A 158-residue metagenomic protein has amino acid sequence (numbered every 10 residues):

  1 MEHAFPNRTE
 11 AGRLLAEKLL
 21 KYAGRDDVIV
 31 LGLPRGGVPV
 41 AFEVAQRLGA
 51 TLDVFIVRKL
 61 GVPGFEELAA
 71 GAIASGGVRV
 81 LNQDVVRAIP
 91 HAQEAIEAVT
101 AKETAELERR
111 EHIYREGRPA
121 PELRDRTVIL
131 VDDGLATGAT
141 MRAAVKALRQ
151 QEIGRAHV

Functional and structural regions predicted by a protein language model:
M1-H157: PRPP-associated nucleotide enzymes
